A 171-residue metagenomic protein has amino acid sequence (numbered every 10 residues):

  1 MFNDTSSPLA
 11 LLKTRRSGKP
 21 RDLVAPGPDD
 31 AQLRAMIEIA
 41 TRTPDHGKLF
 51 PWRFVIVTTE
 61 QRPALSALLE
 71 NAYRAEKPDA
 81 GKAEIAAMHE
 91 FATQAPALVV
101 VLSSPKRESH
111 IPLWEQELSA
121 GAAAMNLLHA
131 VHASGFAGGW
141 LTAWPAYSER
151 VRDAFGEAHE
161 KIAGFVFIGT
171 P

Functional and structural regions predicted by a protein language model:
M1-Q94: N-terminal amphipathic, basic helical "cap/leader" segment at the start of enzyme domains
L11, L98-V100, F165-F167: Conserved hydrophobic/aromatic beta-strand scaffold that supports enzyme active sites
A40, V99, P105-D153: Small-aliphatic-rich amphipathic alpha-helix that forms the alpha element of a beta-alpha
L49-W52, A133, A163: Short secondary-structure junction motifs
T59, S66, R150-V151, E157-A158: Short Asp/Glu-rich motifs
T59-Q61, S104-K106, T170-P171: Short loop segments at secondary-structure junctions
R74, T93-K106: Acidic-glycine-rich active-site phosphate/pyrophosphate-binding loop
F91, A154-P171: A glycine-rich helix N-cap at a beta->alpha junction
